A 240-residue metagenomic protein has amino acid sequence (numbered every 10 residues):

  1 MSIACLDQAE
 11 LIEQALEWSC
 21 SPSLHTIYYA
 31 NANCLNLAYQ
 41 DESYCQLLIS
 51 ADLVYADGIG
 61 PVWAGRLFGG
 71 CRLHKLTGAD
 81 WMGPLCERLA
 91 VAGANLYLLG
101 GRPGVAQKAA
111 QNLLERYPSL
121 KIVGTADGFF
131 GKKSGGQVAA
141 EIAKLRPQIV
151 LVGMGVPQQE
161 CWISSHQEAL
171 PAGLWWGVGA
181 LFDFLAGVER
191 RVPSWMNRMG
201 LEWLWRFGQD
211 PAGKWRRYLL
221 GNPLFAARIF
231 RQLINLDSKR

Functional and structural regions predicted by a protein language model:
M1-D80: N-terminal nucleotide/polyanion-binding subdomain common to many enzyme families
L11-A15, L85, V138, I142: Generic hydrophobic alpha-helical segments
C34-N36, P61-V62, P157-Q158, F182 (+1 more regions): Glycine-rich nucleotide phosphate-binding loop and flanking beta-alpha elements of Rossmann-like dinucleotide-binding
L47-N112, R116, V123: Portal/gating segments that form or line small-molecule/metal binding sites
A56, L151-V152: Redox-cofactor binding/interface segments in oxidoreductases and associated redox assembly factors
G60-G65, R191-R240: A transmembrane-helix-recognition feature enriched in membrane-embedded lipid enzymes and envelope glyco-/phospholipid
L96-G101, V105-L113, L120-L145, V152-F184 (+3 more regions): Internal alpha/beta domain cores that form substrate/cofactor-binding pockets in large enzymes and binding proteins
